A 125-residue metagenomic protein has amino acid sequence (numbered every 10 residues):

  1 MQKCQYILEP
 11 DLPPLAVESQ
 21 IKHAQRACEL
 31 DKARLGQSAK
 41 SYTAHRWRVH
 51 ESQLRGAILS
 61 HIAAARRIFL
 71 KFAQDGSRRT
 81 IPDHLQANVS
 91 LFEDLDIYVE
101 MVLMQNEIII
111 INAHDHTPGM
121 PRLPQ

Functional and structural regions predicted by a protein language model:
M1-P82: Compact soluble domain cores
R67, L85-N88, T117, P121: Aromatic-residue detector
G76-M104: Basic/aromatic recognition patch in beta-strand/loop cores that engages polyanionic ligands
D96-Q125: Enriched for short, Lys/Arg-rich terminal
